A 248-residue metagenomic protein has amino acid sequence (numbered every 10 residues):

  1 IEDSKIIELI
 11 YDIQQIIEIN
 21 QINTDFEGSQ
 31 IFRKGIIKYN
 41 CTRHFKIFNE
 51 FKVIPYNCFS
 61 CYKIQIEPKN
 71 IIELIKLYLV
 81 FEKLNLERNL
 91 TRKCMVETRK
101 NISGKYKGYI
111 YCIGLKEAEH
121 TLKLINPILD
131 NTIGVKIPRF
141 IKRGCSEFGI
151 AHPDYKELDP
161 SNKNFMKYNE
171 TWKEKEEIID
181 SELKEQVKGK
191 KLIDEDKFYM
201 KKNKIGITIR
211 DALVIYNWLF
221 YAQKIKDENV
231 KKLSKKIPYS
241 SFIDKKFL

Functional and structural regions predicted by a protein language model:
I1-L248: Structured alpha/beta or helical-core interaction and ligand-binding surfaces enriched in interleaved
